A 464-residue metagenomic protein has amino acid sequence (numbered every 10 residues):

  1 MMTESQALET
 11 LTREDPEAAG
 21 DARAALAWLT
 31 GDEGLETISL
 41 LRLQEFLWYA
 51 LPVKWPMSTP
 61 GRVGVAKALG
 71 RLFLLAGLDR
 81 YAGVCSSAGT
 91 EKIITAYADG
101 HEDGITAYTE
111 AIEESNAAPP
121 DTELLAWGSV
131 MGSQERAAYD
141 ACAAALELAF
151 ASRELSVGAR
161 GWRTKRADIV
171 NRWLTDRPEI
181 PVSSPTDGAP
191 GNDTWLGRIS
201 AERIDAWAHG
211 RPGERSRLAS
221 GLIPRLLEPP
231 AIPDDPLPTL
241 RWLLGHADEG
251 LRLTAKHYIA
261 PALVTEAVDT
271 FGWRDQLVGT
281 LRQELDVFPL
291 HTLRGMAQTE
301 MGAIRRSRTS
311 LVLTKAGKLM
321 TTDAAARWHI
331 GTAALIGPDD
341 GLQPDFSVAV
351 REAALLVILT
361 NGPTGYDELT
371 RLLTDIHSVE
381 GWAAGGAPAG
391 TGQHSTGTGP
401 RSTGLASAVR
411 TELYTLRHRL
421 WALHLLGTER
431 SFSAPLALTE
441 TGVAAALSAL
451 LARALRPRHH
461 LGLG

Functional and structural regions predicted by a protein language model:
R13-D79, L243, H291: Non-catalytic DNA-binding core/recognition domains of DNA-processing enzymes
A19-E33, L40-W48, R153-V287, K318 (+3 more regions): Short, amphipathic alpha-helical interface elements at domain boundaries that mediate macromolecular binding
A19-E45, L78-A88, T254, Y258-T265 (+4 more regions): Extended intrinsically disordered, low-complexity coil regions enriched in Ser, Thr, Gly, Ala and often Pro
T59-G64, L78-E147: Basic, alpha-helical nucleic-acid-binding regions used in initiation and control of genome expression
G61-A68, L285-E300, G404-H424: Short amphipathic alpha-helical interaction segments
A82-D99, H291-G295, R305-G341, G427-L463: Accessory beta->alpha helical hairpin/"wing" motif in late/C-terminal subdomains of nucleic-acid enzymes
S152-R153, V157-G161, V348-G464: Elongated scaffolding segments in large macromolecular assemblies, built predominantly from amphipathic alpha-helices
R211-W242, A324-H377, P457-G464: Leucine-rich, amphipathic alpha-helical/linker segments
